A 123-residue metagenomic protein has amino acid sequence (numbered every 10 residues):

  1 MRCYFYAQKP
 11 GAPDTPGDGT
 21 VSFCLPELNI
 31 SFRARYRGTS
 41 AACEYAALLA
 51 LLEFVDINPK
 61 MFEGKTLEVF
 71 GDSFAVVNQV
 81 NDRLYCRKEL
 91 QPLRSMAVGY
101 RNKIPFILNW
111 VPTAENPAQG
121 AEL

Functional and structural regions predicted by a protein language model:
M1-A42, A46, E53-F54: RNase H-like nuclease fold core
Q8-D14, L49-L123: RNase H catalytic domain
